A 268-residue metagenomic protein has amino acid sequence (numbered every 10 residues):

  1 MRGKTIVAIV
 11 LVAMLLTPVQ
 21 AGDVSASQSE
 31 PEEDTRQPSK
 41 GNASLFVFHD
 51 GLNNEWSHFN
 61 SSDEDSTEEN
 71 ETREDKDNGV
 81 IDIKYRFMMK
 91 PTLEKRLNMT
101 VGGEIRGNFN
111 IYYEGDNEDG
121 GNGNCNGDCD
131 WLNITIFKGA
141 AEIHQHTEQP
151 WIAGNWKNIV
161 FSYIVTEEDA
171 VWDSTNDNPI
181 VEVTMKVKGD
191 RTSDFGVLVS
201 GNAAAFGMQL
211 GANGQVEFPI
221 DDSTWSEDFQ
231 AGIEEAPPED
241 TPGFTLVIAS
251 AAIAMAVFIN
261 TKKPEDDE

Functional and structural regions predicted by a protein language model:
M1-S29, A236-E268: Secretory targeting signatures
S25-A43, F48-H49, N54-F59, E64-R96 (+4 more regions): Proprotein-processing/basic-patch segments
T35-R36, N124-C129, A141, I259-E268: Long, compositionally biased, intrinsically disordered regions
G79-I83, M99-I105, N126-D128, N155 (+1 more regions): Solvent-exposed loop and beta-edge segments used for protein-protein assembly and interaction
V101-G102, N117-I134: Short coil-to-beta strand junction motifs in C2/discoidin
G107-E114, F137-A141: Short glycine-rich beta-strand segments
D130-W131, T135-G196: Aromatic- and Gly/Pro-enriched, solvent-exposed loop/edge beta-strand patches characteristic of beta-rich domains
